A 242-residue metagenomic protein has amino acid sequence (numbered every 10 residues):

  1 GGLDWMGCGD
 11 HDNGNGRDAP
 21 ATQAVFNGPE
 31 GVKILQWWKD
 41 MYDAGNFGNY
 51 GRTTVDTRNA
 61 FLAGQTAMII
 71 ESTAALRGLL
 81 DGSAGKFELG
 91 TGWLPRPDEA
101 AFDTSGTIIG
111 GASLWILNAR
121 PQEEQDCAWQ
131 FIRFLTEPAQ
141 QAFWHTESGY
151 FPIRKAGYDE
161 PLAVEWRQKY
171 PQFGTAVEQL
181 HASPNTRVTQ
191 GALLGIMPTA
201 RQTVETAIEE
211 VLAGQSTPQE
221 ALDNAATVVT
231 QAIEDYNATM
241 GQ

Functional and structural regions predicted by a protein language model:
D10-G51: Glycine-centered hinge/linker elements that transmit conformational signals in sensory and ligand-binding systems
E30-W37, Q122-L135, F143, T217 (+1 more regions): Short amphipathic alpha-helical coupling segments at ligand-binding clamshell hinges and other catalytic/signaling
N49-A63: Short helix-initiation/N-cap motifs at beta->coil->alpha
A67-S72, G90: Paired acidic/hydrophobic, glycine-rich loop segments that form the ligand-binding mouth/hinge of periplasmic-binding
T73-K86: A ligand-binding cleft/hinge motif common to bilobed small-molecule-binding domains
K86-I108: Short beta-strand->loop
L89-L94, T146-T203, E210, G241-Q242: Long, aromatic- and glycine/proline-rich binding clefts that accommodate carbohydrate-like moieties
I109-E123: A bilobed periplasmic-binding-protein/Venus flytrap-type ligand-binding module shared by bacterial periplasmic
